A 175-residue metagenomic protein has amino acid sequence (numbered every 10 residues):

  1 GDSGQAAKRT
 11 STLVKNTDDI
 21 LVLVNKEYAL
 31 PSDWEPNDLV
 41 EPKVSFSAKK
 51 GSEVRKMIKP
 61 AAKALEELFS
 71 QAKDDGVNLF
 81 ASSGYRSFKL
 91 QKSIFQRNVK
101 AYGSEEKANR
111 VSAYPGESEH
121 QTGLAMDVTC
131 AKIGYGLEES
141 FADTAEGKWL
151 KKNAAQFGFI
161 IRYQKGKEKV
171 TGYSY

Functional and structural regions predicted by a protein language model:
G1-S83, K89-Y175: Extracytoplasmic cell-surface/polysaccharide-interacting catalytic and binding patches
